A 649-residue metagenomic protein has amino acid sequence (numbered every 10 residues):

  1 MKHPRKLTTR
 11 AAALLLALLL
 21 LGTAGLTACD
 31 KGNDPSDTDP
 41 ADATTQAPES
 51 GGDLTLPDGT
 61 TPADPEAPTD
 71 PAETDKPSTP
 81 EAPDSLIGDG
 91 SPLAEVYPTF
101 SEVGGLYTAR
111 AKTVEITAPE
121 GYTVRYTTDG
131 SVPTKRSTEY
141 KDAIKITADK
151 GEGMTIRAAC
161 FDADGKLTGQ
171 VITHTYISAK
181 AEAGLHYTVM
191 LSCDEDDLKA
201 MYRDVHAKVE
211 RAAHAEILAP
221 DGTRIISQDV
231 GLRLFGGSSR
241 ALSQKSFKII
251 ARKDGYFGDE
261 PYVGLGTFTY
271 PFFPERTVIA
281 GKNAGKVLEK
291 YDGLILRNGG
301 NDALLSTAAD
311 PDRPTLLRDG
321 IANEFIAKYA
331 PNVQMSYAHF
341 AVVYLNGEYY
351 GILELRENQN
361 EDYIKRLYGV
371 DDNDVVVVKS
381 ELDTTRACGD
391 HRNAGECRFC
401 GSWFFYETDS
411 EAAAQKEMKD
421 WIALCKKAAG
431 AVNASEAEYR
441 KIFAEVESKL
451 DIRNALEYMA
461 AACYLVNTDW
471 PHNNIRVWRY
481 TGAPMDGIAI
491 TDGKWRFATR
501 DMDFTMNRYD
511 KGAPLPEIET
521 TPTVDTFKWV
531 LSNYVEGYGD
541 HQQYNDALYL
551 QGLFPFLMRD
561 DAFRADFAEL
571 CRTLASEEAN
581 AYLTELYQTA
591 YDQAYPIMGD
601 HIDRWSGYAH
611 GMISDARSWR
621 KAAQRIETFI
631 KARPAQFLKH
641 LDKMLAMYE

Functional and structural regions predicted by a protein language model:
H3-L15: Bacterial N-terminal signal peptides that target proteins for export
L14-G22: Gram-negative bacterial Sec-dependent N-terminal signal peptides
G25-A28: C-terminal motif of bacterial Sec signal peptides marking the signal peptidase cleavage site
D30-G32: Bacterial signal peptide processing site
D39, P62-A72, K76, P80-L232 (+4 more regions): Short, compositionally stereotyped local motifs that mark structural "simplifiers"
A41-P68: Juxtamembrane proline-rich low-complexity "stalk" or linker regions positioned immediately after a signal peptide
Y187, D196-D204, H214, S238 (+8 more regions): Middle-to-C-terminal accessory/interaction subdomains
A207-C397: Conserved ATP-binding subdomain of kinase catalytic cores across diverse folds
